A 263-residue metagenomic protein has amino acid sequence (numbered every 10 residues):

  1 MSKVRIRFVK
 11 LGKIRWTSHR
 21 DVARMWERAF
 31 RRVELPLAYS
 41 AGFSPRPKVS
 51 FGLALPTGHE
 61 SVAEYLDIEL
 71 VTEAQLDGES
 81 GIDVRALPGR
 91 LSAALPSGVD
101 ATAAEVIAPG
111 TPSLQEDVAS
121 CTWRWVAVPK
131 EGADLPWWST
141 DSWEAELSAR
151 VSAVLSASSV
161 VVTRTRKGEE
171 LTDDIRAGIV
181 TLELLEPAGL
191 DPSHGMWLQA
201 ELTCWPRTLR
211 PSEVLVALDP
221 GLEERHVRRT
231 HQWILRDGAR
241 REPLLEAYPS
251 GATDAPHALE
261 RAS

Functional and structural regions predicted by a protein language model:
M1-I6: N-terminal, Lys/Arg- and Ser/Thr-rich interaction peptides
F8, I68-L76, W125-E131, A200-P206: Short beta-strand-to-loop capping motifs
L11-Y39: N-terminal ordered "arm"
P36-S44, T102-V106, V161-G168, V227-T230: A short, aromatic/hydrophobic, helix- or strand-capping loop or linear motif that either lines the entrance/gate
A38-E73: Short, charge-patterned binding micro-sites
V62-R124: Ordered, amphipathic secondary-structure segments that act as subunit-interaction surfaces in large macromolecular
G78-L95, W137-A157, V214-L215: Short amphipathic alpha-helices in soluble, non-transmembrane regions that often serve as interface/regulatory elements
A145-S263: Core RNA-modification/binding signature centered on pseudouridine synthases
